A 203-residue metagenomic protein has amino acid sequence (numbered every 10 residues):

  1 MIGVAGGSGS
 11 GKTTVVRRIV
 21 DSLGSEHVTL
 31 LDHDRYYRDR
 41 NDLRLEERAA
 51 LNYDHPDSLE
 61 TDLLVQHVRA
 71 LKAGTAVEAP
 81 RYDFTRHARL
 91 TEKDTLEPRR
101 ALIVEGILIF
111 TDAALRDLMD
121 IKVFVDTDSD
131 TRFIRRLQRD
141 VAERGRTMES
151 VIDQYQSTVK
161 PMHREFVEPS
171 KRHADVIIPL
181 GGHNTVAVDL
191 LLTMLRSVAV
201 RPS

Functional and structural regions predicted by a protein language model:
M1-G3: Short hydrophobic/aromatic beta-strand immediately N-terminal to the Walker A/P-loop
S8: The conserved Walker
K12: Conserved lysine of the Walker
V15-V16: Post-Walker A alpha-helix
E26-L30, R38-R86: Conserved nucleotide-sensing/catalytic segment adjacent to the nucleotide-binding pocket in NTP-handling enzymes
H67-V104, I109, R196: Phosphate-binding/switch loop-helix module in NTP-utilizing enzymes
L90-R144: ATP-dependent NMP and nucleoside kinases share a basic, alpha-helical "lid"
E97-P98, Q138-V141, K160-S203: NTP-dependent small-molecule kinase module
